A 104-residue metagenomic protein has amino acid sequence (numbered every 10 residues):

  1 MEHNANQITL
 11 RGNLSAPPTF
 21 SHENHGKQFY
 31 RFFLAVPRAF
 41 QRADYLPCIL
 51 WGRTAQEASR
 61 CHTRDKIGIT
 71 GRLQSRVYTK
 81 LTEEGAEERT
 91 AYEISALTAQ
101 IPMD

Functional and structural regions predicted by a protein language model:
M1-D104: Single-stranded nucleic acid-binding surfaces, predominantly the OB-fold ssDNA-binding core
